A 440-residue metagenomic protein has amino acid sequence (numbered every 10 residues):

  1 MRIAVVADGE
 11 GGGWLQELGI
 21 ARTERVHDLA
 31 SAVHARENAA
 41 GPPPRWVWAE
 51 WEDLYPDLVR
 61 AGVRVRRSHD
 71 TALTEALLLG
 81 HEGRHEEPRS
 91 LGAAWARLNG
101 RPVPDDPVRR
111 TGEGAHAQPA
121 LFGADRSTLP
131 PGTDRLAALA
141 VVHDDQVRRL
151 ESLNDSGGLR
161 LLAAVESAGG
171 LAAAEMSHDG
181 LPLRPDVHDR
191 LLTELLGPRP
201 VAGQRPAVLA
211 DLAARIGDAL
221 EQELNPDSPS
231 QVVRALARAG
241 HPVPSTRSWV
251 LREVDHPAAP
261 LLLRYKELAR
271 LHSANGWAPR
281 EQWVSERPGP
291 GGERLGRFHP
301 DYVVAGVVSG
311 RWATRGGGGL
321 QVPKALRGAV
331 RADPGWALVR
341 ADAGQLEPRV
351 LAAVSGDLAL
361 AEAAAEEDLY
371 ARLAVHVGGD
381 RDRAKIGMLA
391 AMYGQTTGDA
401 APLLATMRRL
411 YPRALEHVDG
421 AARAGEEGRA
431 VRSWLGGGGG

Functional and structural regions predicted by a protein language model:
M1-A93, A352, L358: Conserved RNase H-like, two-metal-ion catalytic cores of nucleic-acid enzymes
M1-Q16, A117, L121-V322, G335-A337 (+2 more regions): Conserved "right-hand" nucleotidyltransferase catalytic core of DNA-directed polymerases
P44-R45, V65, V304, W336-V339: A generic secondary-structure signal marking the coil-to-beta-strand transition
V47-E50, N225, V339: Extended catalytic/binding region for NAD+/ADP-ribose chemistry, centered on the ART fold
D53, S167, L346: Short alpha-helical
T71-N154, G170-H178, S230, R247-S248 (+1 more regions): Helical catalytic core of nucleic-acid polymerases
